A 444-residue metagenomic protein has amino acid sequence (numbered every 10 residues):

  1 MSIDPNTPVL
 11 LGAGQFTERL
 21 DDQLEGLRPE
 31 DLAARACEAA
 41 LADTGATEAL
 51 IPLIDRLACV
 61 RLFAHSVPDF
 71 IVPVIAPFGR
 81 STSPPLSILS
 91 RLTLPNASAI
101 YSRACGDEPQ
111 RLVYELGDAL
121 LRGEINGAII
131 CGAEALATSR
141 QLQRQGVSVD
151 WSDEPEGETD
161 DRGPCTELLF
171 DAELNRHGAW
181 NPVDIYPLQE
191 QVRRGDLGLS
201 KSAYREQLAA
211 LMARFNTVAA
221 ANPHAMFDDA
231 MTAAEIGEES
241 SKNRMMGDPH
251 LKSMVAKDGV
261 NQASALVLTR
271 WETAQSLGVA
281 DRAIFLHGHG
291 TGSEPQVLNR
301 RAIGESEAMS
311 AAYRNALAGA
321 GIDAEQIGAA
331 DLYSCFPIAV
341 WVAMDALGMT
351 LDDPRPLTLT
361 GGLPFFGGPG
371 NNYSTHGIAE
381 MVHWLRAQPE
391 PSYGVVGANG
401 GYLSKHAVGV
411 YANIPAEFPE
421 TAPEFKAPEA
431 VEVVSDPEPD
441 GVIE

Functional and structural regions predicted by a protein language model:
S2-E30, E154-W180, Y186-T217, M246-G304 (+3 more regions): Condensing-enzyme catalytic core mediating Claisen C-C bond formation in acyl metabolism
P5-A13, A46-S66, P77-R80: N-terminal glycine-rich anion-binding loops that anchor highly charged ligand groups
D22-Q23, D69-F70, R140-Q143, V279 (+2 more regions): Short, solvent-exposed loop/turn and secondary-structure capping segments
L24-A46: Short catalytic helix/loop segments, enriched in acidic residues and glycine and frequently bearing histidine
A34-E38, P85-L89, Q110-G117, L121 (+7 more regions): Predominant activation on well-ordered alpha-helical scaffold segments within soluble catalytic domains
T44-D55, T93-A99, G123-A128, G195-L208 (+6 more regions): Structural signature of cysteine-dependent C-C bond-forming condensing enzymes
R61-G127, A135-R140, G146-D171, N175-A179 (+6 more regions): Conserved catalytic cysteine-centered active-site region of acyl-thioester-dependent Claisen-condensing enzymes
A133-R144, S293-N299, D331-V340, T358-N371 (+4 more regions): Acyl-CoA/ACP chain-elongation machinery
